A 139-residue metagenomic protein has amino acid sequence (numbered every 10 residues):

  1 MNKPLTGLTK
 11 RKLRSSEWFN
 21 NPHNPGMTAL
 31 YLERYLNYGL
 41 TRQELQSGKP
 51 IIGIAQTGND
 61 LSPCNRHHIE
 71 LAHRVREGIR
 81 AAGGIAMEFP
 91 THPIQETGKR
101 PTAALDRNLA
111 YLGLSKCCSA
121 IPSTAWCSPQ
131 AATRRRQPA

Functional and structural regions predicted by a protein language model:
N2-A139: Metallocofactor- and cofactor-centric catalytic cores in central/energy metabolism, strongly enriched
